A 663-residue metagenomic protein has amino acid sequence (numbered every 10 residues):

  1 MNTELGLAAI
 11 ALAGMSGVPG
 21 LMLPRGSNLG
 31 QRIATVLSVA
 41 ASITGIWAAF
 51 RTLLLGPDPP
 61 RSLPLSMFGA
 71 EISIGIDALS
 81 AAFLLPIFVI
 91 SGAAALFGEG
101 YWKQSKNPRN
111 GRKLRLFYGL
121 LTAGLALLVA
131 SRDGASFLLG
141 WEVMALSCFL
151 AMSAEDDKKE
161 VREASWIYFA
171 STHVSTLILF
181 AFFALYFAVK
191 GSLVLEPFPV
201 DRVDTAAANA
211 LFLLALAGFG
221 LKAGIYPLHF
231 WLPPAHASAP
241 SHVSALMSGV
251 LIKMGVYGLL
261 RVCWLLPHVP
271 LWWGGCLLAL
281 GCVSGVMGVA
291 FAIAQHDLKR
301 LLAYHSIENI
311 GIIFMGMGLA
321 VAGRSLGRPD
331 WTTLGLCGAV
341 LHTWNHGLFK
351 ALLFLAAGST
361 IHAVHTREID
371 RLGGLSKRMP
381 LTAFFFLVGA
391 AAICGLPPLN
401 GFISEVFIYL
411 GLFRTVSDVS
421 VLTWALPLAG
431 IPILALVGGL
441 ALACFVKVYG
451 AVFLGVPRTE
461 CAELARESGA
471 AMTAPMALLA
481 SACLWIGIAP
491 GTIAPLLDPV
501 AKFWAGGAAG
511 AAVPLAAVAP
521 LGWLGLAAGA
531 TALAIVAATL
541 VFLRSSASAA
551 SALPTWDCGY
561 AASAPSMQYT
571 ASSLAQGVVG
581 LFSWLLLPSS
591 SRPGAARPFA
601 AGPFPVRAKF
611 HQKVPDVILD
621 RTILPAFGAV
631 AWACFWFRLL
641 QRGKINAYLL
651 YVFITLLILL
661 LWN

Functional and structural regions predicted by a protein language model:
M1-A8, M15-L116, V189-R202, P499 (+1 more regions): Transmembrane helix-loop-helix hairpins at membrane boundaries of multipass inner-membrane proteins
M1-L5, S73-S80, D133-A135, F198-T205 (+2 more regions): Interfacial loop-to-helix junctions that mark the boundaries of transmembrane helices in multi-pass membrane
G17-L21, A95-L96, V289, V448 (+2 more regions): Alpha-helical transmembrane segments
V36-F50, H173-A181, F386-P398, P475-A494 (+1 more regions): Hydrophobic alpha-helical membrane-insertion segments
P59-G69, E196-V200, F407-V421, T492-V518: Membrane-interfacial helical/loop segments at transmembrane boundaries in membrane proteins
I74-F88, A207-F219, L422-G438, V513-I535: Hydrophobic alpha-helical transmembrane segments
A93-F137, S147-S468: Hydrophobic transmembrane alpha-helices and their helix-loop junctions in integral membrane proteins
T492-A528, V541-N663: Aromatic-capped, Gly/Pro-kinked transmembrane alpha-helices
